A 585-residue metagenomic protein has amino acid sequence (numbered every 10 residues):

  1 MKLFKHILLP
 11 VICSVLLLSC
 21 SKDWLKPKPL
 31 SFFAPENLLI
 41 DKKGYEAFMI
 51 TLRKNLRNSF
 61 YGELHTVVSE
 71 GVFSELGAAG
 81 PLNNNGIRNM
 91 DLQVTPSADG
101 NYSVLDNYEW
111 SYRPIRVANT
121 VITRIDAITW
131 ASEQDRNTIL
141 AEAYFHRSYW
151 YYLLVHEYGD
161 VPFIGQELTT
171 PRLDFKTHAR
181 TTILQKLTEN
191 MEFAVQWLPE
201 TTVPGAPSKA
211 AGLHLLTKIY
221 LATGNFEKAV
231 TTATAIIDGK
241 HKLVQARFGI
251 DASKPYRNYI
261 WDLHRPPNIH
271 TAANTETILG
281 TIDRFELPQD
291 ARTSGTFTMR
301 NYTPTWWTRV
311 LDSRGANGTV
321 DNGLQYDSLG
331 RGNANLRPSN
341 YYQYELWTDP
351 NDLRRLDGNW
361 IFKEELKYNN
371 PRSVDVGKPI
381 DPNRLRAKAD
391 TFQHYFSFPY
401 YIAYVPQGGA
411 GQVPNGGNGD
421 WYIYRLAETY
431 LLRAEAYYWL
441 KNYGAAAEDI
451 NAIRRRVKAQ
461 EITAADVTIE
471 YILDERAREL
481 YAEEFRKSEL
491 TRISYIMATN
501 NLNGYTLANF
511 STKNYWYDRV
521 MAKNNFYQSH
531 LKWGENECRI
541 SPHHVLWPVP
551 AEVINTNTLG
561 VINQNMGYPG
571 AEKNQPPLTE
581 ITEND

Functional and structural regions predicted by a protein language model:
C20-V67, N563, G567-D585: Membrane-proximal, proline-rich intrinsically disordered regions
D41-H65, G80-E157, H178-T181, M191-T201 (+2 more regions): Conserved, well-structured interaction surfaces
F60, N85-Y108, A246-R425, G504-D585: Elongated scaffold/linker segments in the mid-to-C-terminal portions of large proteins
E63-P81, E200-L215, A222-R300, A459-L473 (+1 more regions): Short, surface-exposed recognition loops and adjoining beta-strand edges that mediate ligand/DNA contacts, enriched
